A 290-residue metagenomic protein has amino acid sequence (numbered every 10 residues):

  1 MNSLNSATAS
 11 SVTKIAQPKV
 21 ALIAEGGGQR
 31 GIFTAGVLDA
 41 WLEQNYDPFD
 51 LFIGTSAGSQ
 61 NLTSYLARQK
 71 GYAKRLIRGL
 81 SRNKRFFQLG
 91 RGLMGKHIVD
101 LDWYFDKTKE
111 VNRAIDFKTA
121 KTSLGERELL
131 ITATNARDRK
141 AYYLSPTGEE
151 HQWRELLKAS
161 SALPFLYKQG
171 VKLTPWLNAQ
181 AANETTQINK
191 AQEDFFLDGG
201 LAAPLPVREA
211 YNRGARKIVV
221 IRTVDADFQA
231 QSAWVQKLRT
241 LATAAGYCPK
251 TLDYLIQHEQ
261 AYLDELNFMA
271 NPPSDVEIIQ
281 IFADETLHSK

Functional and structural regions predicted by a protein language model:
M1-T55, T63-K290: Patatin-like phospholipase
